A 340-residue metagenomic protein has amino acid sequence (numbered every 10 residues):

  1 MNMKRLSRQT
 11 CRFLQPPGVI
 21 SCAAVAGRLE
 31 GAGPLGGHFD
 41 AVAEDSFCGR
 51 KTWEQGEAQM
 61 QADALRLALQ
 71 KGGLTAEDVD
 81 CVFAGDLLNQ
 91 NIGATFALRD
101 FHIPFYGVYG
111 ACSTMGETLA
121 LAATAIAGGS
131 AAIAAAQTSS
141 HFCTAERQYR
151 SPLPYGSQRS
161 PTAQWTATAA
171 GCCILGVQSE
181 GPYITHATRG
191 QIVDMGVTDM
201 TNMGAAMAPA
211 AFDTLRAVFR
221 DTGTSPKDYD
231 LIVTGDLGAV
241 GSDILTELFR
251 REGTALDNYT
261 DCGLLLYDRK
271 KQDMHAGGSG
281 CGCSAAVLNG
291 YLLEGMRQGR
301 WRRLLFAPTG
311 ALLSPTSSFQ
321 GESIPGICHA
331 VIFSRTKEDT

Functional and structural regions predicted by a protein language model:
M1-E54, P152-R216, D221-T224, L256-D273 (+3 more regions): Condensing-enzyme catalytic core mediating Claisen C-C bond formation in acyl metabolism
V19, W53-C112, D228-D243, E247: Conserved beta-ketoacyl condensing-enzyme motif
E30-A32, G93-T95, A145-R150, D243-L245 (+1 more regions): Short acidic, glycine/serine/threonine-rich loops at helix termini
E57-G73, L119-L121, A206-D221, V287-L292: Short, well-ordered amphipathic alpha-helical segments that serve as non-catalytic structural scaffolds within diverse
V79, S130-A131, Y229, W301: Short, high-confidence coil segments that cap the C-terminus of an alpha-helix and link into the following beta-strand
G85-Q90, C112-S113, T138-T144, G190-I192 (+2 more regions): Acidic, glycine-rich active-site loops and adjacent beta-strand->loop/helix elements that engage anionic groups
Y109-Q137, L175, S279-R300: Active-site-proximal alpha-helical scaffold in enzymes
V233-G253, D257-L292: Internal helical hairpin/lid segments
